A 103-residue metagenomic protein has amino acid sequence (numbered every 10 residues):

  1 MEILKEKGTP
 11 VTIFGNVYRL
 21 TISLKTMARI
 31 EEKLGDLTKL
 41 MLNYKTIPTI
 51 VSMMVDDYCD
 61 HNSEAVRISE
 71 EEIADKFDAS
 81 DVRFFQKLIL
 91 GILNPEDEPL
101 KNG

Functional and structural regions predicted by a protein language model:
M1-F14, L24-M41, N62-G103: Charged interaction scaffolds used for protein-protein
T21: Gly/lys/ser-thr-rich phosphate-binding loops in alpha/beta enzymes that coordinate phosphoanhydride or phosphate groups
Y44-S63: Cysteine/selenocysteine-centered motifs that mediate thiol-based redox chemistry or coordinate metal-sulfur cofactors
